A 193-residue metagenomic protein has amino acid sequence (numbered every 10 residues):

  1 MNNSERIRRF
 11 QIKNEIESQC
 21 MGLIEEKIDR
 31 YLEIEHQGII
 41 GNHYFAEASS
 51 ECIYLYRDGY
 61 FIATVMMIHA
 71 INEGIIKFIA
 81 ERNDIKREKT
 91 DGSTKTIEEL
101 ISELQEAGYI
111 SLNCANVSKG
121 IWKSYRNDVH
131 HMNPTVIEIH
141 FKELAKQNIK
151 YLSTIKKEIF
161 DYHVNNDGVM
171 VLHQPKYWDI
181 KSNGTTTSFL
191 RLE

Functional and structural regions predicted by a protein language model:
M1-Y60, L172-D179, R191: Charged alpha-helical initiation segments
I39, L112-E193: Charge-enriched, short contiguous segments at helix-coil
Y44, Y60-M67, I121, Y125: Residue-level detector of well-ordered alpha-helical segments, enriched for hydrophobic/aromatic packing positions
S49-I53, R57-A80: Short, hydrophobic, well-ordered secondary-structure elements
R57, A80, D84, P134-E138: Short, flexible helix-adjacent loops and helix caps
Y60-T64, E88-G92, I137-H140: Short, surface-exposed helix-loop/turn micro-motifs enriched in polar/charged residues
M67-I68, N72, S93, W122 (+2 more regions): Short, conserved alpha-helical segments within structured domains
A70, G74-N116, G168: Flexible secondary-structure boundary motifs
